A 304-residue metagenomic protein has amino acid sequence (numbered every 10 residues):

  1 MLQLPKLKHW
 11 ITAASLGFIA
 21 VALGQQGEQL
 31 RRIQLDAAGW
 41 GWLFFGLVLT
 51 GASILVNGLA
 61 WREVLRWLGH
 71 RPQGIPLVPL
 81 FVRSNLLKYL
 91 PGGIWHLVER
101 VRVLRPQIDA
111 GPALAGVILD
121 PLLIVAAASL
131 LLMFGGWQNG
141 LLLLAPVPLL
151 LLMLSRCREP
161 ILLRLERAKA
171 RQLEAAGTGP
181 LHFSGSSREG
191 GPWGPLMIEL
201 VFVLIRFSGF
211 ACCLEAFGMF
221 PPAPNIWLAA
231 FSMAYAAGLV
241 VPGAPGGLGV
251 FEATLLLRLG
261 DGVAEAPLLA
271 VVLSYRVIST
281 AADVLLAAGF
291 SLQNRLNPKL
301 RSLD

Functional and structural regions predicted by a protein language model:
M1-V82, L130, F134-V240, R258-D304: Predominantly cytoplasmic-facing regulatory/coupling regions of multi-pass membrane proteins
G74-P79, H96-V98, R105-P121, A264-S274: Membrane-interface alpha-helices at helix entry/exit sites of multi-pass transporters
V82-V98: Short intracellular "coupling" helices and adjacent cytoplasmic loop segments at the cytosolic face of multi-pass
N85-Y89, S232-E252: Transmembrane alpha-helix interface/packing and boundary motifs in multi-pass membrane proteins, characterized by
L86, L119-L122, A236, V277: Transmembrane alpha-helical cores of Major Facilitator Superfamily
I94-R105, A244-G260: Re-entrant/interfacial helical elements at transmembrane boundaries that shape and gate the permeation pathway
V103, D109-W137, L144-P146: Hydrophobic alpha-helical segments and helix pairs
